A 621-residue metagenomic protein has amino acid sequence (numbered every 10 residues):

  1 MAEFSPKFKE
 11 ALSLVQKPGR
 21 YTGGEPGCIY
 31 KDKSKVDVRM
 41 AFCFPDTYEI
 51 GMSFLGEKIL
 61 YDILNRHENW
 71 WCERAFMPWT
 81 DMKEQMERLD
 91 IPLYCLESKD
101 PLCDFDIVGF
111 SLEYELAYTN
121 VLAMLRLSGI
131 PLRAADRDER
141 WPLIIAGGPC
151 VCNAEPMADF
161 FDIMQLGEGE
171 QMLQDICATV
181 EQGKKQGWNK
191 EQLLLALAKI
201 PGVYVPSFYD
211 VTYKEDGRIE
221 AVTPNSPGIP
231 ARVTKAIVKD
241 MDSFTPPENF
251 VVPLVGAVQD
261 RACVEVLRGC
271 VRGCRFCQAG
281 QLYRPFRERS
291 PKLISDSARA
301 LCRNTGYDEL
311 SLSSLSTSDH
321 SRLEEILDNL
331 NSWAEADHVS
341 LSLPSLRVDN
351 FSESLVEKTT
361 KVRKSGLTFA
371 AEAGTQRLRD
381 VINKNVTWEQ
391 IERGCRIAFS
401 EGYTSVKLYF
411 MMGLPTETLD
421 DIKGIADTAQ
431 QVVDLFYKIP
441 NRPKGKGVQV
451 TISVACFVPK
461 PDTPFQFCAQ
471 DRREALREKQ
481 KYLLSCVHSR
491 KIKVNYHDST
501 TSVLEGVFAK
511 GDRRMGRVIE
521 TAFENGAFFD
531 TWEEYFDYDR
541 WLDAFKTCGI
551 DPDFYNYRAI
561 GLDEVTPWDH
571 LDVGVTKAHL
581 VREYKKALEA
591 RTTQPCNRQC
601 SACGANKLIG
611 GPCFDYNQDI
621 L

Functional and structural regions predicted by a protein language model:
M1-I29, S34, M40-F42, H488-L621: Radical SAM enzyme core and accessory elements
K9-A41, Y48-E49, P206, T212 (+4 more regions): N-terminal [4Fe-4S]-dependent radical SAM core
M40-D46, L64, V251-F276, C302 (+2 more regions): N-terminal pre-triad scaffold of radical SAM enzymes
F42-C43, T47, I107, L116 (+3 more regions): Conserved SAM/AdoMet-binding glycine-rich loop
F54, G256-K292, Q599-I620: Canonical Radical SAM [4Fe-4S] cluster-binding loop centered on the CxxxCxxC motif and its immediate flanking residues
N69-D81: A short beta-strand-loop structural module common to alpha/beta enzyme folds
P78-P224, P461-D512, I519-E534: Glycine-rich beta-alpha loop elements in corrinoid/cobalamin-binding modules across cobalamin-dependent enzymes
A196-S207, L315-H320, P344-N350, G413 (+4 more regions): A glycine-rich phosphate-binding loop feature that marks nucleotide/adenosyl-phosphate handling sites
